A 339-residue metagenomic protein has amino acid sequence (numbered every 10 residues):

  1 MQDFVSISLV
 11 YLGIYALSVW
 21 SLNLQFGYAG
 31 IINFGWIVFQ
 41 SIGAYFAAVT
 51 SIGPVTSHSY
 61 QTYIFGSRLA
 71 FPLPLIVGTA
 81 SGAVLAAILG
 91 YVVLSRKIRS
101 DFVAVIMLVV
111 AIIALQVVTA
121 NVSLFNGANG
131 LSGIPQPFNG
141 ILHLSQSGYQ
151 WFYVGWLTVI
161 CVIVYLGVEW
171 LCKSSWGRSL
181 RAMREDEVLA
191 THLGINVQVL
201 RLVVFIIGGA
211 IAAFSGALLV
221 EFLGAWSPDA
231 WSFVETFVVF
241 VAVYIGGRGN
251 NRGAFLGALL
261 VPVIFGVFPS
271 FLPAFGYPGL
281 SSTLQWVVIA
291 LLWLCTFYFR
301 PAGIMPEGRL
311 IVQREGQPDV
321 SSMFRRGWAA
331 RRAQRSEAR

Functional and structural regions predicted by a protein language model:
M1-R339: Transmembrane alpha-helices and adjacent helix-loop boundaries
